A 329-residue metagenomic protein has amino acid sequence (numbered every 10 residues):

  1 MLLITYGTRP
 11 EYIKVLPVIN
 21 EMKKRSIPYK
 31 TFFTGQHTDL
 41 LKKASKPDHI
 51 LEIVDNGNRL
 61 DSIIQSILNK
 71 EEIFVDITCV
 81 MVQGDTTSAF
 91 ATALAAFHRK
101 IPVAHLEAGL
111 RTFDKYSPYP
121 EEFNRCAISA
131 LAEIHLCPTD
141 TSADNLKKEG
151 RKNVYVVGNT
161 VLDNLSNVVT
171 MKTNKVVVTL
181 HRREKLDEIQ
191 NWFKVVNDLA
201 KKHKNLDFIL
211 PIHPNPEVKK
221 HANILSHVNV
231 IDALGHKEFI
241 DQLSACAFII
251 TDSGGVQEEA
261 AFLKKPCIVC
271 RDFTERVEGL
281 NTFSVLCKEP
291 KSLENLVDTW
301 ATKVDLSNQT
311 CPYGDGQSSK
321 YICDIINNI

Functional and structural regions predicted by a protein language model:
M1-L210, N215-I329: Nucleotide-activated sugar donor-binding and catalytic core shared by glycosyltransferases and related lipid-linked
